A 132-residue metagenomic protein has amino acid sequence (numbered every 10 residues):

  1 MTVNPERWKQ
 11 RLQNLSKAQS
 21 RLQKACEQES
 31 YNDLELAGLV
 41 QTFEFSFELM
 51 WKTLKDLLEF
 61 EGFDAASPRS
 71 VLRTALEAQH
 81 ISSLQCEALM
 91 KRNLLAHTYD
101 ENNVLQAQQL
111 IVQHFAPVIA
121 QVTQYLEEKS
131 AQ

Functional and structural regions predicted by a protein language model:
M1-Q132: Solvent-exposed interaction patches of small proteins and small membrane subunits
